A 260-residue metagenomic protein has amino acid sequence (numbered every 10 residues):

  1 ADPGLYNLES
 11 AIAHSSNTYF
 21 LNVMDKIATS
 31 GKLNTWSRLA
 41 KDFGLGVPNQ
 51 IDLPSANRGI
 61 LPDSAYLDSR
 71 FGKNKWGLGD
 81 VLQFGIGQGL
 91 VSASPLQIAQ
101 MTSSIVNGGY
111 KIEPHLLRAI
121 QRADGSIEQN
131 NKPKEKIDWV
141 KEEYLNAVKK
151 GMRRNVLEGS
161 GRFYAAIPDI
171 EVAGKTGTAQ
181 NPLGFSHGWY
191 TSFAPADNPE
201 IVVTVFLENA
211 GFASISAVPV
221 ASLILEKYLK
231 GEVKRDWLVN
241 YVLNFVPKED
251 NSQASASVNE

Functional and structural regions predicted by a protein language model:
A1-V205, A213, S252-E260: Beta-lactam-recognizing serine transpeptidase/beta-lactamase-like catalytic domain environment
S126-K134, V220-E260: Short, gly/Ser/Thr-rich active-site loops of penicillin-recognizing serine hydrolases
N209: Residue-level signal for short, function-critical loop segments
I215-P219: Generic recognition of short, well-ordered alpha-helical segments
